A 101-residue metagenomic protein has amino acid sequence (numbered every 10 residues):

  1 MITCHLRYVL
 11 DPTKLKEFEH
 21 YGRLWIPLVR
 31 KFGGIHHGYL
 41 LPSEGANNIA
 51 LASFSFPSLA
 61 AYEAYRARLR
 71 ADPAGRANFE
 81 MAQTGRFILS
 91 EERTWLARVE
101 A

Functional and structural regions predicted by a protein language model:
I2-R7, F18, V29, A52-S53: Short, structured motif recognition centered on aromatic/hydrophobic residues
R7-P12, F54-S58: Short beta-strand-to-loop capping motifs
H20-H37, S55-E92: An amphipathic, aromatic/His-enriched active-site/gating alpha helix that lines ligand/cofactor pockets
G45-N48: Short acidic/glycine-enriched loop/turn segments that link adjacent beta-strands
L89-A101: Long, low-complexity, Ser/Thr/Gly/Pro-rich intrinsically disordered segments that act as flexible linkers and assembly
